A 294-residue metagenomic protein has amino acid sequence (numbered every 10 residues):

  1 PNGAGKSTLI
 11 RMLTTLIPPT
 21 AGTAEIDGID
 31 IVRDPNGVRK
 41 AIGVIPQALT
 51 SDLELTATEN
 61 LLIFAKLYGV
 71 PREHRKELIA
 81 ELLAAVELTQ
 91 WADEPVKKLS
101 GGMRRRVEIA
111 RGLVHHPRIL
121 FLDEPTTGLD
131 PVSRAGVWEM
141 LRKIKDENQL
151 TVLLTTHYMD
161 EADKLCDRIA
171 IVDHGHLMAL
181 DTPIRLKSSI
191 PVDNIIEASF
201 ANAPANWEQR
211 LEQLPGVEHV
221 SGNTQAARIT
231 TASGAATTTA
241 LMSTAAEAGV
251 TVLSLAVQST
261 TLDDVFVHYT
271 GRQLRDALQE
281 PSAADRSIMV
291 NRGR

Functional and structural regions predicted by a protein language model:
P1-D173, L177-A179: ABC transporter nucleotide-binding domains
T20, K97, P215-E218, L253 (+1 more regions): A short, local hydrophobic-aromatic micro-motif
I31, A201-A203, G234, Q258-S259: Short beta->alpha junction loops/turns
G69, P191, I195, G216 (+2 more regions): Non-catalytic alpha-helical coupling and interface elements of nucleotide-dependent molecular machines and regulators
E139-A232: ABC transporter nucleotide-binding domain
G234-R294: C-terminal coupling/interaction segments
